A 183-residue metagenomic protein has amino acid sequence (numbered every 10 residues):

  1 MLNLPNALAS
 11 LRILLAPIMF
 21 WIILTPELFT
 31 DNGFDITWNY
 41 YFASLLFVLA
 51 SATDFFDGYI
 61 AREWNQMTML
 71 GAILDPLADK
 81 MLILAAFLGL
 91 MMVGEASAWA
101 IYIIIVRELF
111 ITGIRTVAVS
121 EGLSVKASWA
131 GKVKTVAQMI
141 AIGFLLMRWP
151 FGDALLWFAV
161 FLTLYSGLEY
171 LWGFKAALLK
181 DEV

Functional and structural regions predicted by a protein language model:
M1-V183: Alpha-helical transmembrane bundles and membrane-interface segments of multipass inner-membrane proteins
